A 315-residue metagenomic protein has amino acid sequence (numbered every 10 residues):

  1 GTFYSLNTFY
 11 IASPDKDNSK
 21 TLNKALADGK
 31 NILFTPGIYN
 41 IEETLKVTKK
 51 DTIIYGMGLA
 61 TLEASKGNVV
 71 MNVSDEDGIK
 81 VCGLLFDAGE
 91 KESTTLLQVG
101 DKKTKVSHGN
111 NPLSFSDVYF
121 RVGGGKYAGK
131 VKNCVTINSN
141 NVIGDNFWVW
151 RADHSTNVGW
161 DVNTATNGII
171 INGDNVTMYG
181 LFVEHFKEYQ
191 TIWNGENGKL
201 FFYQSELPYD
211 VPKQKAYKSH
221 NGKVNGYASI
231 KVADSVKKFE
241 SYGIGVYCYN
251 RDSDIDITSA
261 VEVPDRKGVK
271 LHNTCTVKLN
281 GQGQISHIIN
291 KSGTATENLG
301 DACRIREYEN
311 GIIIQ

Functional and structural regions predicted by a protein language model:
G1-Q315: Extracellular/periplasmic carbohydrate-active domains that bind, remodel, or depolymerize complex polysaccharides
